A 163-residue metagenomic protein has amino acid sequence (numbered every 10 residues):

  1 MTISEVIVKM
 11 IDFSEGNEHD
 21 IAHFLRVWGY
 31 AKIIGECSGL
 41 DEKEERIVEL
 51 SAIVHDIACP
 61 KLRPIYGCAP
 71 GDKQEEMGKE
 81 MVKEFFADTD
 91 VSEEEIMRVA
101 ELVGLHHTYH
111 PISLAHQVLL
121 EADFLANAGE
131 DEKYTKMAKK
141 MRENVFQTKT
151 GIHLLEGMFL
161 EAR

Functional and structural regions predicted by a protein language model:
T2-R26, A58-A69: Active-site flanking loop/helix segments enriched in acidic
D12-D41, V54, V91, H106-R163: Divalent metal-dependent phosphate-bond-processing catalytic cores, especially two-metal-ion Mg2+/Mn2+ enzymes that act
A22, R26, R46-I47, K73 (+2 more regions): An amphipathic alpha-helix/helix-turn recognition signal
V27-Y30, D72-D88: An active-site-proximal "capping" alpha-helix that borders the catalytic cofactor pocket
E36, C59-R63, K83-A87, V91 (+1 more regions): Short helix-capping and hinge/turn segments at secondary-structure transitions, especially at repeat and domain
E42-E44, E95: Membrane-helix interface segments
E45-P64, G78, A100-H107: His-Asp-centered metal-binding catalytic motifs of divalent-metal-dependent phosphohydrolases/nucleases
F85-T89, M97, L102: Mid-chain, well-packed structural core segment of small domains
